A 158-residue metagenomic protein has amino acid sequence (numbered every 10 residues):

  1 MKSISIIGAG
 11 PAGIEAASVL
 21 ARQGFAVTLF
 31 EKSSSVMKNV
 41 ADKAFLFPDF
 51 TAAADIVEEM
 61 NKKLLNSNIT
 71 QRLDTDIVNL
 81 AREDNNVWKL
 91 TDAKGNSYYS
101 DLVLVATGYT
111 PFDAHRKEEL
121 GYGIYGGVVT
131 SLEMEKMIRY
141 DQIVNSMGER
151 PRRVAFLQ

Functional and structural regions predicted by a protein language model:
K2-S67, A155-Q158: Beta1-alpha1 glycine-rich phosphate/pyrophosphate-binding loop at the start of Rossmann-like nucleotide-binding domains
G24, N68, S100-D101, Y125 (+1 more regions): Short, well-ordered alpha-helix to beta-strand connector turns
T28, T70-R72, V129: General small-molecule cofactor/ligand-binding pocket signal
L64-V78: A conserved beta-strand/loop element that lines the FAD pocket in flavoprotein oxidoreductases
L73-T75, D92, T130: Short loop/edge segments at beta-strand edges and connector loops that shape dinucleotide/nucleotide cofactor-binding
A81-S97: Conserved beta-strand-loop-beta-strand element in the redox core of flavoprotein oxidoreductases
S100-D113: Glycine-/small-residue-rich beta->alpha transition segments that form the dinucleotide
F112-P151, F156: FAD-site-proximal beta/loop scaffold in flavoenzymes
